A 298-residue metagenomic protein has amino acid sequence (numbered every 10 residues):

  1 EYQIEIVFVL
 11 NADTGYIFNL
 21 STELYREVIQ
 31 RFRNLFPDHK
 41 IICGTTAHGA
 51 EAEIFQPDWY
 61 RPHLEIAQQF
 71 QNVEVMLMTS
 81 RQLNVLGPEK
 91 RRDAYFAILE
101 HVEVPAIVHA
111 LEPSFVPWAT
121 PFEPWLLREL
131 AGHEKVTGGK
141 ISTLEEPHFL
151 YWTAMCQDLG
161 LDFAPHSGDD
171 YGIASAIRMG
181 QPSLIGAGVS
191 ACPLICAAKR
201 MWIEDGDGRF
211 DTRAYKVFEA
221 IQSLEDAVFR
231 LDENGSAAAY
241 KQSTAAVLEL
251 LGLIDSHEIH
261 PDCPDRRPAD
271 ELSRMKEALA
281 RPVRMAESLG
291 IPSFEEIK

Functional and structural regions predicted by a protein language model:
E1-A119, C263-P264, M285-I297: Active-site beta->alpha loop and helix N-cap motifs at the rims of alpha/beta catalytic domains
Y2-I4, Q181, P193, A197-K298: C-terminal alpha-helical cap/extension of soluble enzyme domains
T14, C43, S167, I185-A187 (+1 more regions): Short glycine-rich loop/turn motifs that provide flexible caps or phosphate-binding loops at active sites
L24, V28, Q56-W59, H63 (+11 more regions): General structural feature for long, well-ordered alpha-helical segments within catalytic domains of soluble enzymes
E27, R31-L35, I66-F70, A97 (+5 more regions): Alpha-helical structural signal in soluble globular domains
R92-H101, W152-P165, P268-L279: A short, hydrophobic/aromatic-rich structural module that often spans a beta strand with its adjoining loop
H101-A237: Catalytic alpha/beta core domains of metabolic enzymes, predominantly
